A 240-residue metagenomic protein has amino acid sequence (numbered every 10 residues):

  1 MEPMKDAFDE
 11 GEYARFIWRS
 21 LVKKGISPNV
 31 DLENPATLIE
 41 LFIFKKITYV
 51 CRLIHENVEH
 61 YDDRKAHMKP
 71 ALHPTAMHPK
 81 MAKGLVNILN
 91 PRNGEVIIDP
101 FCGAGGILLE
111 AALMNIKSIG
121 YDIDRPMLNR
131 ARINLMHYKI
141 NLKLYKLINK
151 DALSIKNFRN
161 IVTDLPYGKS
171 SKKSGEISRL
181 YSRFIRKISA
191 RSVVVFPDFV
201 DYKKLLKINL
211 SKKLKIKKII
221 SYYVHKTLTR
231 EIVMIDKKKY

Functional and structural regions predicted by a protein language model:
M1: Basic, glycine-rich polyanion-binding accessory segments appended to enzymes
M4, F8, Y13, S27 (+1 more regions): Class I S-adenosyl-L-methionine-dependent methyltransferase catalytic core
F16: Proteins enriched for Cys/Gly/acidic motifs involved in redox and nucleic-acid/cofactor modification
